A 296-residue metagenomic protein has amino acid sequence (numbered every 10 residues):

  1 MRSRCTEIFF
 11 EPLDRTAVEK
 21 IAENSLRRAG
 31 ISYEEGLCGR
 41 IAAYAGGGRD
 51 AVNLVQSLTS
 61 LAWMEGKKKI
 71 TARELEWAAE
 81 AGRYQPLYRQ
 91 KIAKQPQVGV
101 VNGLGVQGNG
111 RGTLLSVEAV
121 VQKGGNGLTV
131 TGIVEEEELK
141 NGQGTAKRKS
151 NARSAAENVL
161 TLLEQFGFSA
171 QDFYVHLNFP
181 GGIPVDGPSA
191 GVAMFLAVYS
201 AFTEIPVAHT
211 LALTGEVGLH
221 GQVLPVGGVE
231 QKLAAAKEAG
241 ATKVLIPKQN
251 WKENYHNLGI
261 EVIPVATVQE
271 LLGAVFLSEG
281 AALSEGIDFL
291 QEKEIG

Functional and structural regions predicted by a protein language model:
M1, C5, V18, I41 (+6 more regions): Conserved RecA-like P-loop NTPase ATPase core
R4, A17-S32, S57-L61: Conserved AAA+ ATPase "sensor/coupling" helix adjacent to the nucleotide-binding pocket
T6-V18, V265-A266: Conserved AAA+ ATPase "SRH/arginine-finger" region at the nucleotide-binding site
V18-E23, S32-G46, T71-E74: Short conserved motifs of the RecA-like P-loop NTPase core
K20, Y88-R89, Q97, V121-G296: Peripheral, non-AAA+ core regions of ATP-driven protein-machinery
A45-T59, K69-A72, L87: The conserved phosphate-sensing helix
G47-D50, S57, L114-S116, V120 (+1 more regions): Conserved P-loop NTPase
K68-E118: Extended amphipathic alpha-helical scaffolds
